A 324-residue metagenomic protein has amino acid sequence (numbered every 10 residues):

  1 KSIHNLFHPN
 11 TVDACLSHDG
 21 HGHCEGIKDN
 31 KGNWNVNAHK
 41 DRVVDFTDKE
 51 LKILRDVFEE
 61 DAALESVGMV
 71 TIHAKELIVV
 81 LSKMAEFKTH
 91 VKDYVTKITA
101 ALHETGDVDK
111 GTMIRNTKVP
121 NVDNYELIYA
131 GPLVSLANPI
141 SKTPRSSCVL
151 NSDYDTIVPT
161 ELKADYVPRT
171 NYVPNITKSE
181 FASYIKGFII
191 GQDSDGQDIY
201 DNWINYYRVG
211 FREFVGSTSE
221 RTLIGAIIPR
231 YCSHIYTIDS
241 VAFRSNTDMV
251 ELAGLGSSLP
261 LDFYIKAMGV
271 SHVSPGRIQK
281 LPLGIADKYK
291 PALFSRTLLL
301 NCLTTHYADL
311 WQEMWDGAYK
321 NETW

Functional and structural regions predicted by a protein language model:
K1-W324: S-adenosyl-L-methionine
